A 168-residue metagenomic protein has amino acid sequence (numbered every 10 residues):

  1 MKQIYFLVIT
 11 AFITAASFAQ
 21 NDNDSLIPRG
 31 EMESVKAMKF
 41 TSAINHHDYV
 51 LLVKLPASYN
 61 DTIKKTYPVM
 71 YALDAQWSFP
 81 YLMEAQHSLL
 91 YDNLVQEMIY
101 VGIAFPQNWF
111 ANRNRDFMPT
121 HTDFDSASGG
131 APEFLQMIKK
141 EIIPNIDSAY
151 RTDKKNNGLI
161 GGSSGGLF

Functional and structural regions predicted by a protein language model:
M1-S25: Bacterial Sec-dependent N-terminal signal peptides
A19-Y67: A domain-start/cap signature at the N-terminus of enzymes
I44, A57, L73-W77, Q107 (+1 more regions): Short, flexible loop/turn elements at secondary-structure junctions
T62, Q96-E97, K154-N156: Short acidic capping loops at alpha-helix termini that bridge into adjacent secondary structure
P68-V69, G158: Structural motif
V69-M137, E141, N145-A149: Serine-hydrolase catalytic machinery in alpha/beta-hydrolase-like enzymes
Y150-S163: Alpha/beta-hydrolase fold nucleophile elbow
